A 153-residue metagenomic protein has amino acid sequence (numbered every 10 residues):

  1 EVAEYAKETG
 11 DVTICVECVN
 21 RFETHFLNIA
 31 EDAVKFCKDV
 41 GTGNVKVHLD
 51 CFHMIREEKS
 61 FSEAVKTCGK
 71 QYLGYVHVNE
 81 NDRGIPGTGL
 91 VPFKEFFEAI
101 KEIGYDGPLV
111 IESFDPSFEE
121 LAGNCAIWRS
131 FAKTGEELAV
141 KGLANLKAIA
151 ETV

Functional and structural regions predicted by a protein language model:
E1-K46, R56, R129, K133-V140: Active-site acidic/histidine proton-transfer and metal-coordination neighborhood in alpha/beta enzyme cores
E1-K7, V34, K38, V65 (+4 more regions): A structural alpha-helix within SAM-dependent methyltransferase catalytic domains
I14-V16, V45-L49, G74-V78, G107-E112: Hydrophobic faces of well-ordered beta-strands that scaffold small-molecule active sites in alpha/beta enzyme cores
V19-R21, D50-R56, V78-R83, E112-P116: Active-site beta-loop-alpha junctions enriched in small/polar residues
E23-N28, L49-K59, G84-V91: Active-site glycine- and acidic-residue-rich loops that bind and position anionic ligands or nucleotide-like cofactors
I29-V34, S60-K66, G89-F97: Charged helix-capping and loop-helix junction motifs
V40-V45, C68-G74: Glycine-enriched alpha-helix->loop->beta-strand junction motifs that scaffold or abut catalytic
D115-V153: Aromatic-rich peripheral "rim/lid" segments of glycoside hydrolase catalytic domains that contact and position glycan
